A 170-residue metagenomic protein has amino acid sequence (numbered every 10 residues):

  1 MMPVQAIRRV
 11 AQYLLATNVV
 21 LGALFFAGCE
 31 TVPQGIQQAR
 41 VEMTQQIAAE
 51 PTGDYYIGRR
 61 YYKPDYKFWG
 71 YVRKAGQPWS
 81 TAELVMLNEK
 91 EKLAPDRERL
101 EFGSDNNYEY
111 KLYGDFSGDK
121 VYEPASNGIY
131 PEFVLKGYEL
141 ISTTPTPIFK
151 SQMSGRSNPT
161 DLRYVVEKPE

Functional and structural regions predicted by a protein language model:
M2-P3, E30: N-terminal hydrophobic targeting signals that begin at the initiator methionine
P3-T17: Bacterial N-terminal signal peptides that target proteins for export
F25-G28: C-terminal motif of bacterial Sec signal peptides marking the signal peptidase cleavage site
T31-E170: OB-fold and OB-like single-stranded nucleic-acid-recognition modules and their adjacent interaction interfaces
